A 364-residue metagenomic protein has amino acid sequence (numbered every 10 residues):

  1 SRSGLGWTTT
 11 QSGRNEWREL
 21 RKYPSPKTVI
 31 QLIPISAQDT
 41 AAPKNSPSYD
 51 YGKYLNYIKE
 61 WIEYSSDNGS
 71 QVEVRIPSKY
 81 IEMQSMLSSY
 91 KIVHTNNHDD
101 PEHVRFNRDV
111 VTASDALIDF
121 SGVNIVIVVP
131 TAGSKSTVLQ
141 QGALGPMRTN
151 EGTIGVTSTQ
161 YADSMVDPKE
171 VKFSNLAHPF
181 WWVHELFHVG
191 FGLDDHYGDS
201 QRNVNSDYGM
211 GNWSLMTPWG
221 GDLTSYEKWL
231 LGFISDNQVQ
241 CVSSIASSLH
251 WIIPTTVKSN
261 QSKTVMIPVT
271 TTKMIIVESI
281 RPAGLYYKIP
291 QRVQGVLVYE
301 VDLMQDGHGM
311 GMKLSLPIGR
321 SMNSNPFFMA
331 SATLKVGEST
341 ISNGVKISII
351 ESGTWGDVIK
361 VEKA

Functional and structural regions predicted by a protein language model:
S1-N175, W182-L186, Q201-R202, Y287: Zn2+-dependent metallopeptidase catalytic core
G6-G13, A41-N45, N68, L144-K172 (+1 more regions): Non-catalytic C-terminal accessory/binding modules of secreted extracellular proteins
P26, Y208-M210, P290-R292: A short, structural micro-pattern
T28-Q31, N124-V126, H178-P179, S214 (+3 more regions): Residue-level detector of short, conserved catalytic/binding motifs and their immediate flanks
L32, V110, V128, H184 (+7 more regions): Generic structural hydrophobic/aromatic packing signal, biased to beta-strands
S36, W219-G220, D302: Residues at the C-termini of beta-strands that transition into short coil/loop
S48-D50, L230-D236, K313-P317: Short intrinsically disordered coil segments
G133-Y287: Extracellular hydrolytic enzyme modules, especially secreted metalloproteases of the metzincin/thermolysin-like class
